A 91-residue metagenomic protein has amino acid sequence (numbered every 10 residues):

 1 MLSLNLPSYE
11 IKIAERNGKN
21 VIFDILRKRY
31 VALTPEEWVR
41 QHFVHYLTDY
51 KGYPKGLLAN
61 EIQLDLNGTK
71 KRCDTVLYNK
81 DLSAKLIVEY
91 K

Functional and structural regions predicted by a protein language model:
M1-K91: A short, conserved, highly charged catalytic patch centered on acidic carboxylates
